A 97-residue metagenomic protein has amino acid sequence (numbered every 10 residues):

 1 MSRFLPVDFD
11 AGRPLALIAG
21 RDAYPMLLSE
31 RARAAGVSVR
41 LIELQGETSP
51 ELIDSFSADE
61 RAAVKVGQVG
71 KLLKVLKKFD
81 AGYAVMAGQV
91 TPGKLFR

Functional and structural regions predicted by a protein language model:
S2-L44: N-terminal basic/disordered segments at the start of proteins
V7, A16-L17, R61-Q68, L73: Catalytic cores of large soluble enzymes that bind and process phosphate-bearing ligands
D8-G12, R33-A34, S55-S57, L76-D80: Flexible, charged surface loops at secondary-structure boundaries
A16, R40-I42, A62-A63, A84-M86: Short, conserved beta-strand segments within well-ordered enzyme catalytic domains that often line or immediately flank
A23, L44-S49, Q68-V69, T91-P92: Short active-site-proximal "capping" loops at secondary-structure junctions
L27-L28, E51, L95-R97: Short glycine-/acidic-enriched loop or helix-start segments at secondary-structure transitions that form or flank
E43-K65: N-terminal beta-loop-helix "entrance" segment that forms/cooperates in small-molecule cofactor or anionic ligand
V69-R97: N-terminal glycine-rich phosphate/adenylate-binding segment common to multiple enzyme folds
